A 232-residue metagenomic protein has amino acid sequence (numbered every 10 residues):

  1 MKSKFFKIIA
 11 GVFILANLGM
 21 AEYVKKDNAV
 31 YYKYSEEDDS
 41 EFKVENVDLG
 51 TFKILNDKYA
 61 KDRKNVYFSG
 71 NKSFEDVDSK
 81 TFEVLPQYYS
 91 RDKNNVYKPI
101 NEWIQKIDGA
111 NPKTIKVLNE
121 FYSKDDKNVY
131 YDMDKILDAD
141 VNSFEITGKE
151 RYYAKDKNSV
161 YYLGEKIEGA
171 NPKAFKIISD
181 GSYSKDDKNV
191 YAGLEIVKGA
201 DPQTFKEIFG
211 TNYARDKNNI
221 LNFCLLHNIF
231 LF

Functional and structural regions predicted by a protein language model:
K4-G11: Sec-dependent signal peptide recognition, specifically the positively charged N-region followed immediately by
I14-F232: Non-catalytic tandem-repeat scaffold regions and their flanking low-complexity/translocation tails
